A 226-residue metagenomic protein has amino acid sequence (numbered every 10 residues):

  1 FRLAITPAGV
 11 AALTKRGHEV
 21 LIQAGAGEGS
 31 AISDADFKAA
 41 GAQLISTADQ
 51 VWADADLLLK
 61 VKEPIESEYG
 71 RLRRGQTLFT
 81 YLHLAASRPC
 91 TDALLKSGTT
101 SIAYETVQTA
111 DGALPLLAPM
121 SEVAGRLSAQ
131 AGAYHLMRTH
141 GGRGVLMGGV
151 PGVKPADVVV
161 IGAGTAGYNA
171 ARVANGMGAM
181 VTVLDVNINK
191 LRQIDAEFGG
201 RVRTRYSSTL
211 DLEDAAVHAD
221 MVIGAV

Functional and structural regions predicted by a protein language model:
F1-A93, S97: An N-terminal-biased, well-structured beta-alpha scaffold segment characteristic of Rossmann-like dinucleotide-binding
F1-I32, T139-G224: Glycine-rich phosphate/diphosphate-binding loop of Rossmann-like nucleotide-binding domains
F37-G41, P119-E122, G199-R203: Short, hinge-like loop/turn segments at secondary-structure boundaries
Q43-A48, I102, R203-S208: Short acidic-hydrophobic, aromatic-tinged amphipathic segments that line or gate anion-handling sites
D49, H83-A86, T106-Q108, N187-I188 (+1 more regions): Short, acidic/turn-prone active-site loops that include or flank metal/cofactor- and phosphate-binding residues
A55-D56, G98, G178, D220: Residue-level detector of structured alpha->beta connecting loops
A55-D56, R88-D92, G112-L114, R192-I194 (+1 more regions): Short, charged, surface-exposed secondary-structure boundary motifs
E66-D157: Glycine/serine-rich phosphate-binding loop and adjoining beta1-alpha1 elements at the start of nucleotide-handling
